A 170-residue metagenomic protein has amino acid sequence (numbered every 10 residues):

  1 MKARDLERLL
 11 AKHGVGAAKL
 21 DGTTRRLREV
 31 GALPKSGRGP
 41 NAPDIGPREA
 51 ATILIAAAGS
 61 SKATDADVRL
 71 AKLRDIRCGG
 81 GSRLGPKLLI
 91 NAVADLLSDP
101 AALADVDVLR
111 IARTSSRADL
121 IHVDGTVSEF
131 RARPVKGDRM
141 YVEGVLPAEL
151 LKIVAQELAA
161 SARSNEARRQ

Functional and structural regions predicted by a protein language model:
M1-D21: Polyanion-binding surface elements
T23-V30, I45: Basic amphipathic alpha-helical segments that dock to polyanions
E29-G37: A short, conserved structural fragment
S36-L54: Short helix-start
A50-L73: A short, Lys/Arg-enriched interface patch at domain edges and termini
G81-A101: Acidic, glycine-rich loop-and-strand cores that form catalytic or ligand-binding grooves in diverse globular domains
S98-Q170: Glycine-rich, aromatic-bearing surface loops/beta-hairpins
